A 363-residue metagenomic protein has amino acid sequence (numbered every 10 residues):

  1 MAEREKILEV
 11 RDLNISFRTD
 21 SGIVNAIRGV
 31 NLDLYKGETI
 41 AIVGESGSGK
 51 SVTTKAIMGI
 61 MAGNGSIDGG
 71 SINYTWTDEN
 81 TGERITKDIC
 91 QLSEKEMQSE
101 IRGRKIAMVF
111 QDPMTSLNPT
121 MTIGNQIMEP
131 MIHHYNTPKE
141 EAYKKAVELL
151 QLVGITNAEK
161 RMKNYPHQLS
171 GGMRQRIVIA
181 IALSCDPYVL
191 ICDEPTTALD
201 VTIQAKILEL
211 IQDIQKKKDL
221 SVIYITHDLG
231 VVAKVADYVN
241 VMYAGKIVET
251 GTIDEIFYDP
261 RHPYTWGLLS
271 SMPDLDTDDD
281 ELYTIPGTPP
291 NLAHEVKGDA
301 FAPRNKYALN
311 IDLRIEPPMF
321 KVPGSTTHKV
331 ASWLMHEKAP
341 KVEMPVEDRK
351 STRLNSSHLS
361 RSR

Functional and structural regions predicted by a protein language model:
R4-K6, G82-T86, E159, T252-R349: Short catalytic/signature loops enriched in Gly
G59, I191, P195, L199-E281: P-loop NTP-binding/switch modules centered on Walker-like glycine-rich loops
E79-A107, H133, E255-P260, L292-E295: ABC ATPase NBD coupling module
E140-K160, L269: Conserved ABC ATPase "signature" region
S184-Y188: A short, proline-enriched helix->beta-strand linker immediately N-terminal to the Walker B motif in ABC-type P-loop
L354-R363: Single conserved hydrophobic/aromatic residue that forms the stacking wall/gate of nucleotide- or nucleobase-binding
